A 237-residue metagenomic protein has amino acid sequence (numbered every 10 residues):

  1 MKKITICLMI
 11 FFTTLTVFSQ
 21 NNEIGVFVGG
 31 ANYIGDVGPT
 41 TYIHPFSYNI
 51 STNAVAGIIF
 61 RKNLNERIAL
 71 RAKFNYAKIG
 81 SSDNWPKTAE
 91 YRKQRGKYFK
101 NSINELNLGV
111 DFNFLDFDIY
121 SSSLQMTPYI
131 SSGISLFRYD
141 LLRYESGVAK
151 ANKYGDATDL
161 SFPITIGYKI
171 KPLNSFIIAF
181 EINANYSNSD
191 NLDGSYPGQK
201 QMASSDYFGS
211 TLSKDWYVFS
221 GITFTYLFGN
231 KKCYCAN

Functional and structural regions predicted by a protein language model:
M1-F27, F228, C235-N237: Bacterial Sec-dependent N-terminal signal peptides
S19-R61, F219-K232: Short glycine/proline- and aromatic-enriched beta-strand/turn motifs that initiate or cap beta-hairpins
Q20, I50-A54, S102-L106, M126 (+2 more regions): Residues that define the transmembrane beta-barrel architecture of outer-membrane proteins
N22, R67-L70, D118, N174-I178 (+1 more regions): Repeated loop/turn-to-beta-strand initiation elements of outer-membrane beta-barrel proteins
V26, G30, I58-K62, L108-F112 (+4 more regions): Residues on the lipid-exposed face of transmembrane beta-strands in outer-membrane beta-barrel proteins
T41-F46, R92-F99, V148-Y154, Y207-S210: Extracellular loop and loop/strand-boundary signature of outer-membrane beta-barrel proteins
K62, E66-Y144, F228: Gram-negative (and chloroplast) outer-membrane scaffold detector with strong preference for beta-barrel transmembrane
K171-N237: Predominantly the C-terminal beta-signal and adjacent terminal strand-loop region of outer-membrane beta-barrel
